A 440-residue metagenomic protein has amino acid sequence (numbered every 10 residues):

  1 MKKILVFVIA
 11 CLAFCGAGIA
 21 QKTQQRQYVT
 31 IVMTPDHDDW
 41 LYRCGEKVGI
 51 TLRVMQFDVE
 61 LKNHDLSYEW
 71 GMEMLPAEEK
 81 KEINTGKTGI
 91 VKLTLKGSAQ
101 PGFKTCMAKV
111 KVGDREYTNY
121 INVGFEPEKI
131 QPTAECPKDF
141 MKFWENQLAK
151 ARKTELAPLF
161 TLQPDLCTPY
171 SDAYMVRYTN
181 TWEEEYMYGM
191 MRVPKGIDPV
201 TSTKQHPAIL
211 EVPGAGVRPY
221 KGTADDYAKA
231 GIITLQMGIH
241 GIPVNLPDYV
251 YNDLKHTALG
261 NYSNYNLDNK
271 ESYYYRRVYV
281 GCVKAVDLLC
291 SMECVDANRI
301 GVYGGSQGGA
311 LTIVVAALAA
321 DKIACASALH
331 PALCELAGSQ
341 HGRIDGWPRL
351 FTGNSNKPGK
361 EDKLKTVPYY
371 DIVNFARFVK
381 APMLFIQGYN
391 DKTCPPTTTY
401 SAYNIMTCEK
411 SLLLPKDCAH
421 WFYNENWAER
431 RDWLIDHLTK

Functional and structural regions predicted by a protein language model:
Q21-I31: Proline/serine/threonine-rich low-complexity linkers at boundaries of modular beta-sandwich domains
D36-W40, R152-T203: N-terminal cap/lid segment of alpha/beta-hydrolase-fold proteins
D114-A134: Short beta-strand elements
K204, A215-V280, G338-W347: Cap/lid segment of the alpha/beta-hydrolase catalytic domain
V295-G305: Alpha/beta-hydrolase fold nucleophile elbow
G309-G359, L414, F422-E425: Hydrolase active-site cap/lid region
V379, F385-Q387: Short beta-strand/loop motif that positions the catalytic acidic residue of the alpha/beta-hydrolase fold
T393, Y400-K440: C-terminal catalytic histidine-bearing segment of alpha/beta-hydrolase fold enzymes
